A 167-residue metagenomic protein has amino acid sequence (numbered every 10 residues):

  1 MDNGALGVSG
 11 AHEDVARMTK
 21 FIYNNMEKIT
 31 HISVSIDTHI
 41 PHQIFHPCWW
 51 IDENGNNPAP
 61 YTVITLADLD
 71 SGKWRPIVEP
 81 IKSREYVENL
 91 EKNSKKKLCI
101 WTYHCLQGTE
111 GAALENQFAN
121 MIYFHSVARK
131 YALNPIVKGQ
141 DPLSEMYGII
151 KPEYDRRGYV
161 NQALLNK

Functional and structural regions predicted by a protein language model:
D2-K167: Active-site-adjacent betaalpha module
